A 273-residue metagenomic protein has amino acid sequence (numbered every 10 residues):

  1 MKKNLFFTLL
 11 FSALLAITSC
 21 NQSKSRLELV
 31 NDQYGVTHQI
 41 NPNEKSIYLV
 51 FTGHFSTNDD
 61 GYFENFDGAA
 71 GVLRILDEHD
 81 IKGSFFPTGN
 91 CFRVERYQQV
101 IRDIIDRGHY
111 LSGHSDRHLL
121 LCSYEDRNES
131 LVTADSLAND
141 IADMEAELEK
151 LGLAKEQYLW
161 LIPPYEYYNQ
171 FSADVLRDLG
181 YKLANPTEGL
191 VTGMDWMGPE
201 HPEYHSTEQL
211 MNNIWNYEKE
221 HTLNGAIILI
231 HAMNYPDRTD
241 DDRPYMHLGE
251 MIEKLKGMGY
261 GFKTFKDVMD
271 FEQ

Functional and structural regions predicted by a protein language model:
M1-N4: Positively charged n-region of N-terminal signal peptides that target proteins for export
F6-L15: Hydrophobic helical h-region of N-terminal Sec-dependent signal peptides in bacterial secretory/periplasmic proteins
I17-S19: C-terminal motif of bacterial Sec signal peptides marking the signal peptidase cleavage site
Q22: Short, conserved catalytic or interaction motifs in soluble domains
S25-Y110, R117-C122, A142-Y158, M251-K254: Active-site beta->alpha N-cap acidic-glycine motif
F51-T52, G113, I228-H231: Active-site flanking residues adjacent to catalytic metal/cofactor-binding acidic residues
F85, L111-G113, N185, T264: Hydrophobic residues in well-ordered beta-strands that form the structural core
R93-R96, H118-L229, M233-K256, Y260-G261 (+1 more regions): Catalytic domains of cell-wall/extracellular-matrix polysaccharide-remodeling enzymes, centered on de-N-acetylation
